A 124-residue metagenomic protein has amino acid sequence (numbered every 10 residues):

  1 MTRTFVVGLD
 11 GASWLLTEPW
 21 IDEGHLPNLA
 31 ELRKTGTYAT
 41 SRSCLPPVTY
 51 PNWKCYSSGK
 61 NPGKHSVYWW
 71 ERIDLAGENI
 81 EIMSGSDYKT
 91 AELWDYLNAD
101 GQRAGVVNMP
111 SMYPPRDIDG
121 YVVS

Functional and structural regions predicted by a protein language model:
R3, G11-S124: Active-site nucleophile/metal-coordination loop of metallo-enzymes that catalyze phosphate/sulfate and related
